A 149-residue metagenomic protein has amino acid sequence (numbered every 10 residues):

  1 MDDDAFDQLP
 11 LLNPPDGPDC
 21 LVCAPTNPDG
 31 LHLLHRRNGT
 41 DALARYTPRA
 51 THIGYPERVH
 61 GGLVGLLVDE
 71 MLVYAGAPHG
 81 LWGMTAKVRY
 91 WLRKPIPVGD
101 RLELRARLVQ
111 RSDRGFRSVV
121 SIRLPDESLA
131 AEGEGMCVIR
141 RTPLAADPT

Functional and structural regions predicted by a protein language model:
M1-P15, I96-V98, L108-T149: HotDog/MaoC-like acyl-thioester-processing domains
M1-T51, T149: Non-catalytic linker/capping segments at the edges of enzyme domains
T26, A50, E57-G61, P95 (+1 more regions): Short glycine- and Lys/Arg-enriched binding-loop motifs that mark or flank ligand-binding interfaces
L31, T40, M84-A86, L102 (+2 more regions): Hydrophobic core residues within well-ordered beta-strands of beta-rich domains
L43-L67, Y74: A conserved, well-ordered hydrophobic junction motif at loop->secondary-structure transitions
R45-T47, R89-W91, R105-R107, S121 (+1 more regions): Residue-level recognition of well-ordered beta-strand positions that form the cores of beta-sheet-rich folds across
E70-L108: Hydrophobic beta-strand-centered segment that forms part of the acyl-chain substrate-binding groove
